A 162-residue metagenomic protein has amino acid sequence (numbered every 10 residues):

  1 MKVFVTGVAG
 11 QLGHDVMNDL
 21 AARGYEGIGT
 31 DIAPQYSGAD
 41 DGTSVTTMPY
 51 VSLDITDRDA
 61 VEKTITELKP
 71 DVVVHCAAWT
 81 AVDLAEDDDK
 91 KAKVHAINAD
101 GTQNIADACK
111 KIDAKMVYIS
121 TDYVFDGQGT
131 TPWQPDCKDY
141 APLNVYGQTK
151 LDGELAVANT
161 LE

Functional and structural regions predicted by a protein language model:
M1-R23: N-terminal Rossmann NAD(P)H-binding glycine-rich loop of SDR-like oxidoreductase domains
T6, T30, V73-A77, M116-T121: SDR active-site strand-loop-helix element
D15, D19, A108, A156: Rossmann-fold NAD(P)-dependent oxidoreductase module
A22-G38: Conserved glycine-rich Rossmann-like NAD(P)H-binding loop of the short-chain dehydrogenase/reductase
T43-R58: Rossmann-fold cofactor-recognition segment
I55-I97: NAD(P)H-binding glycine-rich loop region in Rossmannoid oxidoreductase-like domains and their noncatalytic homologs
A92, A96-N104, V124-E162: Catalytic helix-loop patch of NAD(P)-dependent Rossmann-fold dehydrogenases
I112-A114: A short helix->loop->beta-strand "cap" motif at the edges of active sites that frequently abuts
